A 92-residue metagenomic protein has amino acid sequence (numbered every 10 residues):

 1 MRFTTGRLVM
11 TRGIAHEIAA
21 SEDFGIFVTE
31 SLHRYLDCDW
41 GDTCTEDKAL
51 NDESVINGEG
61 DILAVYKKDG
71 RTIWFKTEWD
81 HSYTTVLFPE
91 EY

Functional and structural regions predicted by a protein language model:
M1-A64: Compact soluble domain cores
S54-Y92: Short, compact, well-ordered microdomains
